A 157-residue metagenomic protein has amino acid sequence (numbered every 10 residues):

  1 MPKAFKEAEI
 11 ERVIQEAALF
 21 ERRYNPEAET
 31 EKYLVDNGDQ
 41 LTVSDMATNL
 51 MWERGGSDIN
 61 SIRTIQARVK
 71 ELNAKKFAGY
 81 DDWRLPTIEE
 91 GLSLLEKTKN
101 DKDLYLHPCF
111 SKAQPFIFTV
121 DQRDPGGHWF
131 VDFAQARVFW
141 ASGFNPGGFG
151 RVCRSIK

Functional and structural regions predicted by a protein language model:
M1-R84, E89-K157: Glycine-aromatic-enriched surface loops/turns that form tight recognition elements
